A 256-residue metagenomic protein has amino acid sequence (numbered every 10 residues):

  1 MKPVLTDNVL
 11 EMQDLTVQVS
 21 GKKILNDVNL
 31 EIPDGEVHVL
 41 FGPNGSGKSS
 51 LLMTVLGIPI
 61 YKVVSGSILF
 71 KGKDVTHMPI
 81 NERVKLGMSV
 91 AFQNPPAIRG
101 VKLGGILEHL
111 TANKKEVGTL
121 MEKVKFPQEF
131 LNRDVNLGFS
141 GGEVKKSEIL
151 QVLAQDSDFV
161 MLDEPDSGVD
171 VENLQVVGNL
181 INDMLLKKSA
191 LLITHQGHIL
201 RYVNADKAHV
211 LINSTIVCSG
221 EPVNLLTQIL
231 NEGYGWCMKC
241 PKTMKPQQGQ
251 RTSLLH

Functional and structural regions predicted by a protein language model:
L10-M12, L25-D27: Conserved structural motif at the start of ABC-family nucleotide-binding domains
F41-P43: The feature captures the beta-strand-to-loop junction immediately N-terminal to the Walker
L56: Helix-to-loop junction immediately C-terminal to a conserved catalytic motif
K62-V64, D74-S89, I229: ABC ATPase NBD coupling module
V90-N94, R99-E116: Q-loop/switch helix immediately C-terminal to the Walker
V152-L153: ABC ATPase C-loop
M161-P165: Walker B catalytic motif
L211, T215-K239: Conserved beta-strand-loop-alpha-helix hinge in the C-terminal portion of ABC ATPase nucleotide-binding domains
